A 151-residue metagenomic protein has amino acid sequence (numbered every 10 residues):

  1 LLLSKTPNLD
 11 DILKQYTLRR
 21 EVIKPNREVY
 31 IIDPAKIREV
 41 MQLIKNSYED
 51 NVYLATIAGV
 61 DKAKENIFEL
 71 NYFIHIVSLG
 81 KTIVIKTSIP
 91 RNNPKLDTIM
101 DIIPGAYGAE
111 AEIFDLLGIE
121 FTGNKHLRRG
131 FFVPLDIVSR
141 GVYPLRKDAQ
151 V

Functional and structural regions predicted by a protein language model:
L1-V151: Terminal low-complexity/charged segments
